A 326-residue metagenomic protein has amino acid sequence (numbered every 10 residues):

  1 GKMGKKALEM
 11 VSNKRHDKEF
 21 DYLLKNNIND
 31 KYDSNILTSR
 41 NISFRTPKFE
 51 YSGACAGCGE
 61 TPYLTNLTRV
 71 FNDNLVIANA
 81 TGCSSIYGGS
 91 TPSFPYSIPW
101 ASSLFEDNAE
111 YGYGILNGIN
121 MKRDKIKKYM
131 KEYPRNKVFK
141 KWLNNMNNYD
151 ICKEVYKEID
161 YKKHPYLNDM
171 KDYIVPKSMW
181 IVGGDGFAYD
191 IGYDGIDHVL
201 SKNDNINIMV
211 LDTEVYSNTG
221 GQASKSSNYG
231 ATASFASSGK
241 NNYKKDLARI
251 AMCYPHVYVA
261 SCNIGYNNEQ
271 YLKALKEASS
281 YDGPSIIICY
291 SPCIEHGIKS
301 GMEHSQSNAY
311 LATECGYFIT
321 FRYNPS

Functional and structural regions predicted by a protein language model:
G1-H16, L23, P62, D194: Iron-sulfur cluster-binding cysteine motifs and their immediate structural context in ferredoxin-like electron-transfer
G1-K6, V11-N13, A78-A80, V182-G183 (+4 more regions): Generic beta-strand/beta-sheet core signal
Y22-S34, P95-L104, A223-K245, E303-T320: Acidic, Ser/Thr-rich peripheral helices and adjacent loops at domain boundaries
N41-T46, E50-A54, A109-K137, Y173-V175 (+1 more regions): Conserved thiamine diphosphate
E60-N66, V70-V76, I86-P95, K157-Q222 (+1 more regions): Thiamine diphosphate
T61-V155: Catalytic alpha/large subunits of respiratory electron-transfer oxidoreductases, centered on bis-MGD molybdoenzymes
P92-P99, L272-S326: Glycine/aspartate-rich loop-and-adjacent alpha/beta segment that forms the canonical ThDP
D190, H198-I206, V210-S226, A231-L247 (+4 more regions): Residues forming the flavin
